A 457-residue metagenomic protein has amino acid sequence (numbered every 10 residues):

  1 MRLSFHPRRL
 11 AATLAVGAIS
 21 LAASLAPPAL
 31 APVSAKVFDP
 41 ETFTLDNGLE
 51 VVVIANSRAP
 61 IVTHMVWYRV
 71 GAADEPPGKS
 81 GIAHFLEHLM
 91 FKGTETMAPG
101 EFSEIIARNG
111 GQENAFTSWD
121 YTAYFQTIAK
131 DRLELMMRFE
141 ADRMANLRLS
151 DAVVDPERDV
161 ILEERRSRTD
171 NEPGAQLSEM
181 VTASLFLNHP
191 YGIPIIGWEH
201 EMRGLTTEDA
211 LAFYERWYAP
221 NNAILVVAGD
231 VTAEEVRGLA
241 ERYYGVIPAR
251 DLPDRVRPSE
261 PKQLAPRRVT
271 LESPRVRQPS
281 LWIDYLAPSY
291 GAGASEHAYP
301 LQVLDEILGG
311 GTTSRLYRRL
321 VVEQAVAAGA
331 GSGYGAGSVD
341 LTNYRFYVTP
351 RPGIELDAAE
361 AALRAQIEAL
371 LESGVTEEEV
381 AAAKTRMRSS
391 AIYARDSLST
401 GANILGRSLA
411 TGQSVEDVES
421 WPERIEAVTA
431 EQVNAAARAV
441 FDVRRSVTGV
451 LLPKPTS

Functional and structural regions predicted by a protein language model:
M1-P7: N-terminal secretory signal peptides that target proteins for export/translocation
R2, D39, T44, E101-D254 (+3 more regions): Charge-rich, well-structured scaffold segments of protease-associated domains
A11-P28: Bacterial N-terminal signal peptides
V33-D39, F43-P60: N- or domain-start disorder-to-order transition segments that initiate the globular core
G48, S57-I106, I283, A294-L308 (+1 more regions): Active/ligand-binding-proximal structured segments within catalytic/core domains that scaffold catalytic residues
N56-A59, A219, V276-R277: Short strand-connecting beta-turns/loops that link adjacent beta-strands
T63-V66, S280-Y285, R345, V447-G449: Active-site-flanking beta-strand signature of metal-NTP-handling nucleotidyl enzymes and homologous cyclase-like
R166, A183, L252-T313: His/Glu-based metal-binding/catalytic segments typifying zinc-dependent metallopeptidases
